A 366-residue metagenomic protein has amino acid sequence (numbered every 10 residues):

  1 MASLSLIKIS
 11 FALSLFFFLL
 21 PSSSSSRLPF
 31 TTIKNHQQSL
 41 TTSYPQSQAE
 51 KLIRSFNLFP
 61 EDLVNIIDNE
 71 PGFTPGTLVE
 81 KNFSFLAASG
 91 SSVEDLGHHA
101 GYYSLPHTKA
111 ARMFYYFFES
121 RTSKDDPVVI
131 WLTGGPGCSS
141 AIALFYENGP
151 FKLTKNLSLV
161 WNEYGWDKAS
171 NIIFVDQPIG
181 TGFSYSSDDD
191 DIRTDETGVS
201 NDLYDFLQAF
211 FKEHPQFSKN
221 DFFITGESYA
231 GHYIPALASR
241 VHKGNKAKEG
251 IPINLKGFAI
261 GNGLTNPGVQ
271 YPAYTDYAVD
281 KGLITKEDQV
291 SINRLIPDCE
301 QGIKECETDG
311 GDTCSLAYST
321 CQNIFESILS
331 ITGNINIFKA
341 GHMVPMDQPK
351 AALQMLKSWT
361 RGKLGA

Functional and structural regions predicted by a protein language model:
A2-A366: Terminal and linker regions of secretory-pathway proteins
